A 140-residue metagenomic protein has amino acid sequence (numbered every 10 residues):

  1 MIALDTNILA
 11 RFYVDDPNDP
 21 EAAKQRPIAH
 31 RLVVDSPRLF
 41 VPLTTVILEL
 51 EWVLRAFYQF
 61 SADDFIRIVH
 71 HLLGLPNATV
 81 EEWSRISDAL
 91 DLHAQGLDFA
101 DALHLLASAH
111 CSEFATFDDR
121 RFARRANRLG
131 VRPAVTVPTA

Functional and structural regions predicted by a protein language model:
M1, L75, L105, H110-A140: Acidic, PIN/NYN-like endoribonuclease modules and their adjacent C-terminal/linker elements
M1-P42, F57-D63, L129-A140: Short, well-structured N-terminal submotif of metal-dependent ribonuclease cores
L4, V41-P42, V80, F99-A102 (+1 more regions): Short beta-strand scaffold positions
N7, Y13, E51, D118-R120: Anionic group-transfer/hydrolysis microenvironments
I8, V46, R85, H104 (+1 more regions): Alpha-helix capping/helix-boundary segments
S36-R38, A94-Q95, S108-E113: Short glycine/proline-enriched coil/turn segments at helix->beta-strand junctions
L43-L48, I68-A94: Acidic catalytic patch
E51-L54, A109: Short, amphipathic alpha-helical segments that act as regulatory/interfacial helices in nucleotide-processing proteins
